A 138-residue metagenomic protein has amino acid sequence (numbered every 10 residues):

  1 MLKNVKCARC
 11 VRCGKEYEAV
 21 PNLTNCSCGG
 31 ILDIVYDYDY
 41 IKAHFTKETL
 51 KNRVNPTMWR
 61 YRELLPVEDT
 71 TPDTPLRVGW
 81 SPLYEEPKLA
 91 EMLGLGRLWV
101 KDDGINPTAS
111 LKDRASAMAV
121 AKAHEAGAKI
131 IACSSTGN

Functional and structural regions predicted by a protein language model:
M1-N138: PLP-dependent amino-acid enzyme catalytic core
